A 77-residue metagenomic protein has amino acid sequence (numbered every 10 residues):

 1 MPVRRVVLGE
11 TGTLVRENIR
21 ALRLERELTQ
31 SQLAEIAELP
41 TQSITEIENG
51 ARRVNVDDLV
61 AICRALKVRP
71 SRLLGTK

Functional and structural regions predicted by a protein language model:
M1-G9, R64, L74-K77: Short, charged recognition helix plus adjacent turn of helix-turn-helix-like nucleic-acid-binding domains
P2-E25: A short, Lys/Arg-rich alpha-helix, primarily the initiator
E17-I36, A61: Short basic helix-loop element that most often maps to the first helix and adjoining turn of HTH DNA-binding modules
R20, I36-A37, A51, S71: N-terminal helix-turn-helix DNA-binding core of bacterial DNA-binding proteins
S31, Q42, S71: Key DNA-contact positions within bacterial/archaeal DNA-binding proteins
E38-R52: Recognition helix of helix-turn-helix/homeodomain-like DNA-binding domains that insert into the DNA major groove
D57-R72: DNA major-groove recognition helix of helix-turn-helix/homeodomain DNA-binding modules
